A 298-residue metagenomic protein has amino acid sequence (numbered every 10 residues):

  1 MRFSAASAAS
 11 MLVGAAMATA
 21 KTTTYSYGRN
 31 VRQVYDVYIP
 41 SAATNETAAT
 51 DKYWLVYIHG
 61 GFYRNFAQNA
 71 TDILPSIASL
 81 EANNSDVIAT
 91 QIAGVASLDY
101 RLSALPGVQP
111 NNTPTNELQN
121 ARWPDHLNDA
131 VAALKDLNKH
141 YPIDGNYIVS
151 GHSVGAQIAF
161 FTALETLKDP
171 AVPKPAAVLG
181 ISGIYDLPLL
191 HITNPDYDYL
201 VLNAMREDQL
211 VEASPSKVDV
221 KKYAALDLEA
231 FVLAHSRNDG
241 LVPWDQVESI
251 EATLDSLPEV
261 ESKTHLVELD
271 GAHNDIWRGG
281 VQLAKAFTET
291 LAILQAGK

Functional and structural regions predicted by a protein language model:
M17-T50: N-terminal cap/lid segment of alpha/beta-hydrolase-fold proteins
V31, G183-K222: Mobile cap/lid helix-loop segments that gate and shape the active-site cleft of serine hydrolases
S41-I88: Short, surface-exposed "cap/lid" segments of acyl-processing enzymes
Y63-A67, G94-P124: Cap/lid segment of the alpha/beta-hydrolase catalytic domain
V108, N116, L241-K298: C-terminal catalytic histidine-bearing segment of alpha/beta-hydrolase fold enzymes
E117-Y141: Alpha/beta-hydrolase active-site loop
A132-T193: Primarily recognizes the serine-hydrolase "nucleophile elbow" in alpha/beta-hydrolase and SGNH/GDSL folds
D227, V232-H235, D239: Short beta-strand/loop motif that positions the catalytic acidic residue of the alpha/beta-hydrolase fold
